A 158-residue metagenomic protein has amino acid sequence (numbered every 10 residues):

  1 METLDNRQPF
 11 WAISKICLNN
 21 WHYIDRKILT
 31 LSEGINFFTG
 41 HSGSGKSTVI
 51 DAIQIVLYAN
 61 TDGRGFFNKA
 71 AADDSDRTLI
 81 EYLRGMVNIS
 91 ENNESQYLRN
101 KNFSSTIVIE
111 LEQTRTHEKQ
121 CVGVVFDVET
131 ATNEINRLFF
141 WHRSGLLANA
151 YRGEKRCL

Functional and structural regions predicted by a protein language model:
M1-L158: Extreme N-terminal "head/tail" segments of very large remodeling/mechanoenzyme assemblies
